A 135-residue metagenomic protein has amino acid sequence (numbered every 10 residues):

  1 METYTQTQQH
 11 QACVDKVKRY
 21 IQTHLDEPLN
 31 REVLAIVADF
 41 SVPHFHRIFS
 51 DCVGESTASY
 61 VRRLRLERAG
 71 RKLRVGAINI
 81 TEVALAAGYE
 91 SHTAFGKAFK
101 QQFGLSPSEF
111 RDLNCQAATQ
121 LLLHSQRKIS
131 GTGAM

Functional and structural regions predicted by a protein language model:
M1-Y4, K16, P28-L64, A84-S106: Basic/polar phosphate-binding segments, predominantly the helix-turn-helix DNA-binding elements of transcriptional
Q11, D15-E32, D51-A86, L113-A134: Terminal helix-turn-helix DNA-binding modules in bacterial transcription factors
K97-L121: Intrinsically disordered, low-complexity glycine/proline-rich and charged
